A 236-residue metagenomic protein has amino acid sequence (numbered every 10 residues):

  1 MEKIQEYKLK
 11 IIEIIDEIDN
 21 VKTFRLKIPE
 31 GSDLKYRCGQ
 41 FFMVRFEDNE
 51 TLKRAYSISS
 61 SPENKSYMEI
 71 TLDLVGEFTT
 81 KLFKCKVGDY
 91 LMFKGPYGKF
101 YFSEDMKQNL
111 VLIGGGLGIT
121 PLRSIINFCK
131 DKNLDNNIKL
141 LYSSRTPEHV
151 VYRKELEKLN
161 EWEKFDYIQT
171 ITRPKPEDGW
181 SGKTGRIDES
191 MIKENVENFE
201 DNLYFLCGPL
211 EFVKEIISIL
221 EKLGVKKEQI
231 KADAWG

Functional and structural regions predicted by a protein language model:
E2-D89, Q108, S144-T146, T172-R173: Ferredoxin-reductase
E2-K3, K65, L141, T146-G236: Reductase modules of NAD(P)H-dependent flavoproteins
G39, G118, P209: Short, conserved phosphate/pyrophosphate- and ester-handling motifs at nucleotide-, phospho-/glycolipid
K81, Y101, P121, V151 (+1 more regions): Phosphate- and divalent-cation-binding pockets in alpha/beta enzyme and binding domains that engage nucleotide-derived
G95-M106: A short, basic/flexible loop-to-alpha-helix module at the beginning of a structural domain
K107, D131-N137: Conserved S-adenosyl-L-methionine
R123-D131: Histidine-anchored nucleotide/phosphate-binding helix
